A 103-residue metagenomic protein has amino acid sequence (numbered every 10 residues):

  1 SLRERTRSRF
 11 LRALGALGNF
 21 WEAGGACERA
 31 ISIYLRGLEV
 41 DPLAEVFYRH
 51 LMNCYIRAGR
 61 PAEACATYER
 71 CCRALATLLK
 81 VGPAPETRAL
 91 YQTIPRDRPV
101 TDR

Functional and structural regions predicted by a protein language model:
S1-R103: Intrinsically disordered, charged and Pro/Gly-enriched terminal/linker segments that flank large helical-solenoid
